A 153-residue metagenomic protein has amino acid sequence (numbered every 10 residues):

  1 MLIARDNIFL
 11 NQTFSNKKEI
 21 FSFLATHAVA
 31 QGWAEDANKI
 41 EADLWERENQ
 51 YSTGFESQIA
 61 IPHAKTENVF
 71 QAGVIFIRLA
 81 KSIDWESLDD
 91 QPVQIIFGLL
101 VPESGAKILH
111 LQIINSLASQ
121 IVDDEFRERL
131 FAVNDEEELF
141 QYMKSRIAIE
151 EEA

Functional and structural regions predicted by a protein language model:
M1-A153: Cytosolic covalent-transfer regions centered on His/Cys nucleophiles that carry phosphoryl or persulfide groups
